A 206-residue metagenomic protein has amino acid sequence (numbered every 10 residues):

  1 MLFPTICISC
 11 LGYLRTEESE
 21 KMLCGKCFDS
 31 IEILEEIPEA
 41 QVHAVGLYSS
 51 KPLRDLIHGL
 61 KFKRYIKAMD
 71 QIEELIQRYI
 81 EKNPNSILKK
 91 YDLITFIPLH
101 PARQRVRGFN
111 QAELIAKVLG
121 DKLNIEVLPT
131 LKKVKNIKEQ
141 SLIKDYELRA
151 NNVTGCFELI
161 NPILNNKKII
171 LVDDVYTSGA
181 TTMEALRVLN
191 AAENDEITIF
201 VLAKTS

Functional and structural regions predicted by a protein language model:
M1-S206: Glycine-rich phosphate/pyrophosphate-handling loop used in enzymes and phosphotransfer proteins
